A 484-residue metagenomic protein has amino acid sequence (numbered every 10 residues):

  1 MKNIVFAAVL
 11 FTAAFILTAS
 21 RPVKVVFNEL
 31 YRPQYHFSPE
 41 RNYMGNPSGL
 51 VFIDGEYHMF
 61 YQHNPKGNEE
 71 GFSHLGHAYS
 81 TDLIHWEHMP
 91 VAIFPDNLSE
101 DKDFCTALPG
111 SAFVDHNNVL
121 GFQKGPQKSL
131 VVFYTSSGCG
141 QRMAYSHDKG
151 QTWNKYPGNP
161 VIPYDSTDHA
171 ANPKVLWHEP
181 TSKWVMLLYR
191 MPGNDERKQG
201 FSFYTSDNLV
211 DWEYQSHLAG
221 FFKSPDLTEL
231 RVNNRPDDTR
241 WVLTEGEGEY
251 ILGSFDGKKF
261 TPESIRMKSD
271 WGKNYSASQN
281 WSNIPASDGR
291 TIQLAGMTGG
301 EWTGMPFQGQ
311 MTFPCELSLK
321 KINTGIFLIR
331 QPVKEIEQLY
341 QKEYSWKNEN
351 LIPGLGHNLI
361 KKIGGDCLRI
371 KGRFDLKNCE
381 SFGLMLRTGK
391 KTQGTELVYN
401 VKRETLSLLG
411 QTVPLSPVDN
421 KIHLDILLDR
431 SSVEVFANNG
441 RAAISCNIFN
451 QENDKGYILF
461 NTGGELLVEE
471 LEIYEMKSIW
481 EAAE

Functional and structural regions predicted by a protein language model:
M1, V5-A7, C139, Q199: Generic alpha-helix initiation/capping and coil-helix boundary signal
M1-K2, T239, A437: Generic cytosolic/nucleocytoplasmic N-terminal low-complexity/intrinsically disordered segments
N3, A7-V25: Bacterial Sec-dependent signal peptides at the C-terminal "C-region" and cleavage site
S20-P173, W177-P225, E229-K273, D288 (+5 more regions): Beta-rich carbohydrate-recognition and catalytic domains
D256-K273, S282-E484: Beta-rich accessory regions
Q279: Structured, non-membrane catalytic/scaffold regions adjacent to prosthetic-group chemistry
